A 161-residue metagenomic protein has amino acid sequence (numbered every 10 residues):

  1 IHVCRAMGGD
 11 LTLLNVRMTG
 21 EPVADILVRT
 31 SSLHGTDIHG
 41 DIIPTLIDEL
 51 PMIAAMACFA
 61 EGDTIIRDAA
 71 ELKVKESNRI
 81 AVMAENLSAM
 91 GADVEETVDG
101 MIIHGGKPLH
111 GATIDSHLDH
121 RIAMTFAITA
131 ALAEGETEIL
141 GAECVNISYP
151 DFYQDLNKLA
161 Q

Functional and structural regions predicted by a protein language model:
I1-Q161: Short, structured segments at the rim of ligand-binding sites
